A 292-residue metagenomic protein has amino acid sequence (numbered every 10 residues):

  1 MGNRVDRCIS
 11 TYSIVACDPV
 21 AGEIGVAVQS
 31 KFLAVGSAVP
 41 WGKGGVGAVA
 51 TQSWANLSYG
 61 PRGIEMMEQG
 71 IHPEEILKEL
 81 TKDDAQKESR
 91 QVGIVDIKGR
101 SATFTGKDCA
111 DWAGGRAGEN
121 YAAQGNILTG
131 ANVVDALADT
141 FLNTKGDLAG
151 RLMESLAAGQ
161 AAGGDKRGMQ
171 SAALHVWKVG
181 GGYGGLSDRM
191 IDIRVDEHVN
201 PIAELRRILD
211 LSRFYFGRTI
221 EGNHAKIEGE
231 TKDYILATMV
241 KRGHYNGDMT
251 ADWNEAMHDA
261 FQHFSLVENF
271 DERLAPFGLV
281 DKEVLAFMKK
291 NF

Functional and structural regions predicted by a protein language model:
G2-G229, Y234: N-terminal nucleophile
H224-F292: Short acidic, glycine/serine/threonine-rich helix-capping segments at coil-helix boundaries
